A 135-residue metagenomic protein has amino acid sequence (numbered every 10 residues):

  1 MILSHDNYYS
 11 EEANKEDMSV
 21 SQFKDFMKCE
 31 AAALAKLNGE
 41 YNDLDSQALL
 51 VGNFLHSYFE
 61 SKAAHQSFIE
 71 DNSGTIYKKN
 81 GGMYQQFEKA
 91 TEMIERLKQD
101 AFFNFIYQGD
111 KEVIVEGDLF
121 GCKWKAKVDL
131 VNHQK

Functional and structural regions predicted by a protein language model:
M1-V128: Metal-dependent nuclease catalytic cores that hydrolyze phosphodiester bonds in DNA/RNA, characterized by
V128-K135: Active-site beta-strand-loop-beta-strand hairpin of nuclease catalytic cores that positions key catalytic residues
